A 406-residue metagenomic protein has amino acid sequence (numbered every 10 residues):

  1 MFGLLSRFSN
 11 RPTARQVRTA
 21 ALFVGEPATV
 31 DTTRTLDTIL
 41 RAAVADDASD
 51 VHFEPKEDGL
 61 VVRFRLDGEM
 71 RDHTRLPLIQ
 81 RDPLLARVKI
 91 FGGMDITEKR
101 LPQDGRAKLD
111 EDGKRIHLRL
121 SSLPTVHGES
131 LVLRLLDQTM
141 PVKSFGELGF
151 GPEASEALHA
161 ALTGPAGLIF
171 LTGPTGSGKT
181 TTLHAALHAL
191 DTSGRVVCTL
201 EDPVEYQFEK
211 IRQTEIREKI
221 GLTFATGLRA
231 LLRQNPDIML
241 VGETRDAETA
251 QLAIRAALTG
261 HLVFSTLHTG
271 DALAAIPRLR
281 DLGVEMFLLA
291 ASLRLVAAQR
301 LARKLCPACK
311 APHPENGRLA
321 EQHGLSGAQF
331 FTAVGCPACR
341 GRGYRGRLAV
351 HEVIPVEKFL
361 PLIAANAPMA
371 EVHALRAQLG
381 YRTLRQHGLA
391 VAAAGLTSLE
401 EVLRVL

Functional and structural regions predicted by a protein language model:
M1-P12, T19-L406: Short, flexible helix-loop junctions that flank or precede catalytic/ligand sites
